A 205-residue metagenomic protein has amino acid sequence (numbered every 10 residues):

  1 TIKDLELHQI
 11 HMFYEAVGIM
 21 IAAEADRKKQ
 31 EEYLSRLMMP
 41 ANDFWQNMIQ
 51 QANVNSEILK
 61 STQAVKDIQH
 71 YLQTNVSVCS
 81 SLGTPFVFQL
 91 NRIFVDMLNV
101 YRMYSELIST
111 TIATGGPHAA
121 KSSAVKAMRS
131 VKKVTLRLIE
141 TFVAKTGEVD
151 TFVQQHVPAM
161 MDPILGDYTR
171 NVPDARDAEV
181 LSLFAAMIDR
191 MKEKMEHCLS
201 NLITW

Functional and structural regions predicted by a protein language model:
T1-W205: Karyopherin-beta/Importin-beta family HEAT-repeat alpha-solenoid scaffold
